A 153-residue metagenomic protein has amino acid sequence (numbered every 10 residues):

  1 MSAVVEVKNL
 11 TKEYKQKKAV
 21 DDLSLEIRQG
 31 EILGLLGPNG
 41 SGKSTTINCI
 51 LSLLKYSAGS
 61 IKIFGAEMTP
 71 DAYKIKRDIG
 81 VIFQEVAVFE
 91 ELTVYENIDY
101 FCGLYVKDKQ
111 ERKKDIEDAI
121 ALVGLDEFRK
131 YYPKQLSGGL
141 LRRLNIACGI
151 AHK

Functional and structural regions predicted by a protein language model:
P38-G42: Walker A (P-loop) phosphate-binding loop of ABC-type ATPase nucleotide-binding domains
L51: Helix-to-loop junction immediately C-terminal to a conserved catalytic motif
G59-P70, K74-I75: Conserved ABC transporter NBD signature motif
E91, Y132-G139: Conserved ABC ATPase signature
D99, G103, Q110-F128: Conserved ABC ATPase "signature" region
I146: Hydrophobic anchor residue at the start of the ABC signature
